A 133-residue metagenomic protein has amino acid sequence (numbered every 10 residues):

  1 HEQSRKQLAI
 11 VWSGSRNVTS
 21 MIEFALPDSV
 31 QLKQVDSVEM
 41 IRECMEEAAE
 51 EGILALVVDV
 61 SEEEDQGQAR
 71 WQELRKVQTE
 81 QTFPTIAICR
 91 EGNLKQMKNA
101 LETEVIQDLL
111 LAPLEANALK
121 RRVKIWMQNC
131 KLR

Functional and structural regions predicted by a protein language model:
E2-L8: A short, charged/proline- and glycine-enriched loop that marks the coil->beta-strand transition at the N-terminal
S13-M40: Two-component/phosphorelay signaling modules centered on CheY-like receiver
T19, S37-T85, C89-N99: Conserved phosphotransfer microenvironments
M21-A25, E47, R122: Alpha-helical interaction/dimerization surfaces of two-component signaling modules
A100-Q107: As written
L114-V123: C-terminal output helix
K124-R133: The C-terminal output helix
